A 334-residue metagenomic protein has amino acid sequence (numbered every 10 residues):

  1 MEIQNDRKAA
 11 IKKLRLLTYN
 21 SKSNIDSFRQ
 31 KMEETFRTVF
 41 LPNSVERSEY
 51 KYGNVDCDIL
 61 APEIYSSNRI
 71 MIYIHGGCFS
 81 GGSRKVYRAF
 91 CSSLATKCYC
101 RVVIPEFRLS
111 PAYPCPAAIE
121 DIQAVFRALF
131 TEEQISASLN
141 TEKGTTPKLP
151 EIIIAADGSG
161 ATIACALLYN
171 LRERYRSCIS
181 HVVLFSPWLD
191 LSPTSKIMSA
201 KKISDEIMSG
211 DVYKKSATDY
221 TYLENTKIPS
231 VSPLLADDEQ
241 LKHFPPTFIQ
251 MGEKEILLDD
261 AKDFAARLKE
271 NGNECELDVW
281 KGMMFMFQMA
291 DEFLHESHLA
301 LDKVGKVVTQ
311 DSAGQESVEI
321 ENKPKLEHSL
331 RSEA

Functional and structural regions predicted by a protein language model:
M1-E63, A313-A334: A glycine/proline-hinged amphipathic helix-loop "lid/cap" segment that gates access to hydrophobic ligand pockets
D56-S67, A236-L241: Short beta-strand-to-loop junctions in surface cap/lid or active-site-entrance loops
C57, I72, L94, C115-L191 (+3 more regions): Short strand-loop-helix active-site module centered on a catalytic nucleophile
N68-G77: Short beta-strand element of the alpha/beta-hydrolase
K85-I104: Short amphipathic alpha-helix adjacent to the substrate-entry channel of hydrolases
Y169-K227: Hydrolase active-site cap/lid region
N225-K281, L299: Serine-hydrolase catalytic core
D263-A265, K269-L330, A334: C-terminal catalytic histidine-bearing segment of alpha/beta-hydrolase fold enzymes
